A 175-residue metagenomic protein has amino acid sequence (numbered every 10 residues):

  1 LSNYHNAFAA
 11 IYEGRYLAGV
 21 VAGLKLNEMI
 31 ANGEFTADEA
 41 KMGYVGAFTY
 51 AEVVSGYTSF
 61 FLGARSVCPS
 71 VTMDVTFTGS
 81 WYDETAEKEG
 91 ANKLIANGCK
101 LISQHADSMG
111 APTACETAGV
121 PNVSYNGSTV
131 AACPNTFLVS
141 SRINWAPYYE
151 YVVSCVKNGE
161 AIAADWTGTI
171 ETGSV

Functional and structural regions predicted by a protein language model:
L1-V175: A residue-level marker of the well-folded mature domains of exported/periplasmic proteins
